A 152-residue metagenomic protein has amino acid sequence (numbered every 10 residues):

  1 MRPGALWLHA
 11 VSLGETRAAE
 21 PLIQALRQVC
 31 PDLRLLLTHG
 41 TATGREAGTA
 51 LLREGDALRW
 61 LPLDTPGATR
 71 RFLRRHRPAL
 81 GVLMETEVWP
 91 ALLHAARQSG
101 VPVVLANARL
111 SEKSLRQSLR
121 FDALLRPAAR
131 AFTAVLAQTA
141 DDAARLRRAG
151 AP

Functional and structural regions predicted by a protein language model:
G4-P152: Active-site and donor-binding regions of nucleotide-sugar-utilizing enzymes
